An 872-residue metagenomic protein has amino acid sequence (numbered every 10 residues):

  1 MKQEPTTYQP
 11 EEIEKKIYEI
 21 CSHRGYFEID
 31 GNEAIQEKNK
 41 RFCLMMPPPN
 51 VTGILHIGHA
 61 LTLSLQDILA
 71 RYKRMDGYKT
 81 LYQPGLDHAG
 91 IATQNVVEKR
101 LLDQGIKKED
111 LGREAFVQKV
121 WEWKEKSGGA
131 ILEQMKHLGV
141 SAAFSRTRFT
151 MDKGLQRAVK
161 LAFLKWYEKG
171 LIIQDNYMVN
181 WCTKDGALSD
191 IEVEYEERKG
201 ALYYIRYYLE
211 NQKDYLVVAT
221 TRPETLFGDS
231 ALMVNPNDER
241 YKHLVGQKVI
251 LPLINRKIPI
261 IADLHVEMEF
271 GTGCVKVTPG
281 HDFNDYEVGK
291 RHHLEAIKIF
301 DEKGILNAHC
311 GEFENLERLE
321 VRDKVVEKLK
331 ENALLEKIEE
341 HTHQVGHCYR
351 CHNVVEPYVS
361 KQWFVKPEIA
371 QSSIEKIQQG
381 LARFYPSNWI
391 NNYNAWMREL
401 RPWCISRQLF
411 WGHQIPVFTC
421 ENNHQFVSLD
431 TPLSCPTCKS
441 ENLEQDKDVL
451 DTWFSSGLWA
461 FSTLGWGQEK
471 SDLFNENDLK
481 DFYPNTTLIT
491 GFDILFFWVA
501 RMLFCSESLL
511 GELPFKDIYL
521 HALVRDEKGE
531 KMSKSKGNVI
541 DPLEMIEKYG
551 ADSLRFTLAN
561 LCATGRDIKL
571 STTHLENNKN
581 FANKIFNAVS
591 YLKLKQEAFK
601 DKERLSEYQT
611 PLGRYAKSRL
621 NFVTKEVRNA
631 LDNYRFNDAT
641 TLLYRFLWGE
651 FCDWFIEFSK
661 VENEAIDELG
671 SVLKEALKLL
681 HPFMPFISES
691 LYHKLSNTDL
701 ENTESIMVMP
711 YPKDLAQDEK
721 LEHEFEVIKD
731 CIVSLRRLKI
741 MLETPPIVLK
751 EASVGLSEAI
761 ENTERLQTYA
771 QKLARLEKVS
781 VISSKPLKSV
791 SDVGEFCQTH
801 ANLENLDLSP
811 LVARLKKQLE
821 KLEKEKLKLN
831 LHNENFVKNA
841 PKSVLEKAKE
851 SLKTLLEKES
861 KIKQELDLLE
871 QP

Functional and structural regions predicted by a protein language model:
M1-E4, P47-L55, R113-V117, A142-F149 (+12 more regions): Glycine- and acidic
M1-N237, I261, T278-R291, E295-C310 (+8 more regions): N-terminal, positively charged nucleic-acid-binding surface of large information/translation enzymes
P5-T6, G85-H88, F116-W121, S145-Q156 (+10 more regions): Conserved short loop/turn motifs at secondary-structure junctions
Q36-M46, I68, G105-I106, L132-G139 (+9 more regions): Active-site-adjacent bridging/hinge elements
G58-A70, G77-Y78, L86-D87, L155-A158 (+7 more regions): Structured ligand/cofactor/substrate-binding pocket environments in proteins
R71-K79, R100-R113, E133, H137-A142 (+18 more regions): Secondary-structure transition/capping motifs at alpha-helix termini and the adjoining loop/turn into the next element
D185, I254, C351, E421-H424 (+1 more regions): Short Cys/His-rich metal-coordination motifs, predominantly Zn2+-binding knuckles/fingers
Y204, A395-F454, L458, S508-A551 (+1 more regions): Feature 926 captures the class I aminoacyl-tRNA synthetase adenylation module centered on the KMSKS loop
